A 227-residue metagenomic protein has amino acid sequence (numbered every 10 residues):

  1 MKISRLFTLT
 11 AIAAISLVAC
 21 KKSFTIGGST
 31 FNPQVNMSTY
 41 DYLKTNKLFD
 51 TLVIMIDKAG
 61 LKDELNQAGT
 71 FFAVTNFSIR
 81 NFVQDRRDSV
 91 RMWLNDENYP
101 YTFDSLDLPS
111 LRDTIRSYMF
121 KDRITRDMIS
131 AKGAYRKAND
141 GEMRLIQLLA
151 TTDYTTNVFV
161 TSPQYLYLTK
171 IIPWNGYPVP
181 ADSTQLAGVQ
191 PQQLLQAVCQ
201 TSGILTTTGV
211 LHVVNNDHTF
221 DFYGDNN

Functional and structural regions predicted by a protein language model:
M1-C20: Sec-dependent bacterial lipoprotein signal peptides
I3-S4, C20-N227: Mature, structured domains of secreted/extracytosolic soluble proteins
